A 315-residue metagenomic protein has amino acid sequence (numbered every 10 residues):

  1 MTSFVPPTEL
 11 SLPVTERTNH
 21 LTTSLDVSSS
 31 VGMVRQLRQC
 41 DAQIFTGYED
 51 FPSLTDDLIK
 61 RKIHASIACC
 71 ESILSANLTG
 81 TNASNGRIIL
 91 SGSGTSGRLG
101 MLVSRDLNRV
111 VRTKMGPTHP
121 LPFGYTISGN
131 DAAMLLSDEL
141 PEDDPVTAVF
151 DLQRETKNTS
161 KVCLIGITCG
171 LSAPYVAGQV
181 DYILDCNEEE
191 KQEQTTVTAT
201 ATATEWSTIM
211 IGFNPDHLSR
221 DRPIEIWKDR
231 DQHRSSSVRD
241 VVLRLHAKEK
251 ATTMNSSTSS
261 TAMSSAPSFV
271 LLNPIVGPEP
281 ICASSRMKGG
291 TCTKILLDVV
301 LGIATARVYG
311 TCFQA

Functional and structural regions predicted by a protein language model:
M1-A315: Conserved N-terminal alpha-helical segment that immediately precedes and caps sugar-phosphate-binding
